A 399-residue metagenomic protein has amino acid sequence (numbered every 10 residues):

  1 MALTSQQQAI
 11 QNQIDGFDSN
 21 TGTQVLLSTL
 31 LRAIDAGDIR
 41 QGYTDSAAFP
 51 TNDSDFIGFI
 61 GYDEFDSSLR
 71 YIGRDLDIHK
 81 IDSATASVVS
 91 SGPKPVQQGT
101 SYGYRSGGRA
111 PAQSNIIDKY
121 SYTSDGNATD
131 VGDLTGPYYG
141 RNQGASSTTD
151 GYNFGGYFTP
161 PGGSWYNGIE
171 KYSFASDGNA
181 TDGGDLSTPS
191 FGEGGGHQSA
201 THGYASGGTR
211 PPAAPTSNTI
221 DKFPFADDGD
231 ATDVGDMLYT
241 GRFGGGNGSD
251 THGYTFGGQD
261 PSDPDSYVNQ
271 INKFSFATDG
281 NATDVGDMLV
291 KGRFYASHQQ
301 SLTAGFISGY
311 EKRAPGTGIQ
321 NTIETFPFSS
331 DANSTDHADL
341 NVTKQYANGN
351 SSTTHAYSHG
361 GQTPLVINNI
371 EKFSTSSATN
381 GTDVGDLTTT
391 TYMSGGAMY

Functional and structural regions predicted by a protein language model:
M1-Y399: Polar, enzyme-active/binding microenvironments
